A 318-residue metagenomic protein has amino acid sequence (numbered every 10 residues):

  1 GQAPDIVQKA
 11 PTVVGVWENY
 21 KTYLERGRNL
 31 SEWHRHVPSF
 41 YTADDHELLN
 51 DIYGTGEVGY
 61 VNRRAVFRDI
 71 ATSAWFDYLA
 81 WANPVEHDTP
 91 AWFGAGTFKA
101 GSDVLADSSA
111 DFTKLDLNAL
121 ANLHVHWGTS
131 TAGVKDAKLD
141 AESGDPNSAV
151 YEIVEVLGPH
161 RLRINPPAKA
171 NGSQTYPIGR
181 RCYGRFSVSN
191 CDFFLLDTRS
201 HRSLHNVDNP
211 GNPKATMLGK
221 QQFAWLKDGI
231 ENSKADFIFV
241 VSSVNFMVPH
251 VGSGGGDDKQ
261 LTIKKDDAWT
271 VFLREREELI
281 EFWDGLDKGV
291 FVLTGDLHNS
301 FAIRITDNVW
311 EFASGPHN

Functional and structural regions predicted by a protein language model:
G1-N318: Long, structured stretches of catalytic cores involved in phosphate-ester chemistry, encompassing
